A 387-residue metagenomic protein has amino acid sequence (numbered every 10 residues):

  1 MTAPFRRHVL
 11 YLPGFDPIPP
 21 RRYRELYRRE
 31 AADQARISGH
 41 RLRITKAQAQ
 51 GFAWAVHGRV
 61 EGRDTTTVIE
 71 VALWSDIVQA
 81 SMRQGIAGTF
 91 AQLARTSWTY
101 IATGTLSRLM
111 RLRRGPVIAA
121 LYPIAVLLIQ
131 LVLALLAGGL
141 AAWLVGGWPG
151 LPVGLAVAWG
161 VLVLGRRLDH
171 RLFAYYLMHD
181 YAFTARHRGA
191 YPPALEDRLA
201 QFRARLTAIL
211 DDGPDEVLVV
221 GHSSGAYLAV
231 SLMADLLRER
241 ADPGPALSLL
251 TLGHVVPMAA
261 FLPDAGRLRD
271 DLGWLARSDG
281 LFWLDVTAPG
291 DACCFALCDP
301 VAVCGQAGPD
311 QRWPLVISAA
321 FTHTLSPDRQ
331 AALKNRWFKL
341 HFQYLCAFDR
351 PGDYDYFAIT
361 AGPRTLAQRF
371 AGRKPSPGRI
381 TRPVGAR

Functional and structural regions predicted by a protein language model:
M1-Y100, V286: Membrane-protein extramembrane domains
H8, P13-A31, S38, R188-C293: Serine-dependent carboxylesterase/thioesterase catalytic core of lipase-like alpha/beta-hydrolase/SGNH enzymes
P17, T65-P123, V145-P214, Q343-R387: Active-site catalytic motif of lipid deacylating hydrolases and related acyltransferases
D33, I77, A87, Q92-R95 (+2 more regions): Lipolytic serine-hydrolase domain surface
T67, R166-R171, Y175-H179, Y191-R238 (+1 more regions): Long hydrophobic alpha-helices with heptad-repeat/coiled-coil character
I129-G150: Juxtamembrane "helix exit" motif at the C-terminal ends of alpha-helical transmembrane segments in multi-pass membrane
